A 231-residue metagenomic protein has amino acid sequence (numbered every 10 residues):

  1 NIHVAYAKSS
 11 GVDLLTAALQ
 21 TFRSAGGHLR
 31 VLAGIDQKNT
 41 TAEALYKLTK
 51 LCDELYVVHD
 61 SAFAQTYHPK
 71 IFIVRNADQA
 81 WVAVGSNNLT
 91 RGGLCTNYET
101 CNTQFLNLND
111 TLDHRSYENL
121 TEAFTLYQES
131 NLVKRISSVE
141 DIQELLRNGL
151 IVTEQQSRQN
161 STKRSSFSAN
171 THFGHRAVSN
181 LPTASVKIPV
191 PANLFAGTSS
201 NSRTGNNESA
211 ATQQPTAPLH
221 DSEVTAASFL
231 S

Functional and structural regions predicted by a protein language model:
N1, A5-S231: PLD/PLD-like phosphodiesterase catalytic module centered on the HKD motif
